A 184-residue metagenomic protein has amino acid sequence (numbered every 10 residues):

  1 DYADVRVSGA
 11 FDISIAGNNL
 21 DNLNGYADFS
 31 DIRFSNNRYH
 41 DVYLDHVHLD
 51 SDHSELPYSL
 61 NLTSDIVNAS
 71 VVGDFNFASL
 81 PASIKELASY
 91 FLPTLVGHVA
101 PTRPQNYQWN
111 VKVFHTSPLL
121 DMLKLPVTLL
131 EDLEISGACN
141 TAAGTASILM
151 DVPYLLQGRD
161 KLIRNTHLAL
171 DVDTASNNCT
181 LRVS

Functional and structural regions predicted by a protein language model:
D1-S184: Interface amphipathic segments
